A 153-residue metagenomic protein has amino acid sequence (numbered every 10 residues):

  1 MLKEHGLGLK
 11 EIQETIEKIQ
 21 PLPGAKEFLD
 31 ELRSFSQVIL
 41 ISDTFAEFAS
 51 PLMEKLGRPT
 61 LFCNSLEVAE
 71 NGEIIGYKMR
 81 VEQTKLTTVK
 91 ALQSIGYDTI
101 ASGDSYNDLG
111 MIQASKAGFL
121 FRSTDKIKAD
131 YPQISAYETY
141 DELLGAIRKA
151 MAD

Functional and structural regions predicted by a protein language model:
M1-S65, E70: Alpha-helical substrate-recognition element adjacent to the catalytic core
T15, F45-A46, Q83, Q113-S115 (+3 more regions): An extended, acidic
D30, K90, L109-G110: Alpha-helical segments flanking ligand/cofactor-binding loops in enzyme cores
V38, S42-D43, Y97-E138: Acidic, Mg2+-coordinating phosphoryl-transfer loop and its flanking beta/alpha structural elements, shared across
A46-S50, D108-L109, L144: Short, well-ordered alpha-helical microsegments
E47-T99: Substrate-recognition "cap/lid" segment bordering the active-site pocket of phosphatases
F62, I134-L143: Short acidic-hydrophobic, aromatic-tinged amphipathic segments that line or gate anion-handling sites
A69-G76, K128-S135, G145-A150: Short, charged, surface-exposed secondary-structure boundary motifs
